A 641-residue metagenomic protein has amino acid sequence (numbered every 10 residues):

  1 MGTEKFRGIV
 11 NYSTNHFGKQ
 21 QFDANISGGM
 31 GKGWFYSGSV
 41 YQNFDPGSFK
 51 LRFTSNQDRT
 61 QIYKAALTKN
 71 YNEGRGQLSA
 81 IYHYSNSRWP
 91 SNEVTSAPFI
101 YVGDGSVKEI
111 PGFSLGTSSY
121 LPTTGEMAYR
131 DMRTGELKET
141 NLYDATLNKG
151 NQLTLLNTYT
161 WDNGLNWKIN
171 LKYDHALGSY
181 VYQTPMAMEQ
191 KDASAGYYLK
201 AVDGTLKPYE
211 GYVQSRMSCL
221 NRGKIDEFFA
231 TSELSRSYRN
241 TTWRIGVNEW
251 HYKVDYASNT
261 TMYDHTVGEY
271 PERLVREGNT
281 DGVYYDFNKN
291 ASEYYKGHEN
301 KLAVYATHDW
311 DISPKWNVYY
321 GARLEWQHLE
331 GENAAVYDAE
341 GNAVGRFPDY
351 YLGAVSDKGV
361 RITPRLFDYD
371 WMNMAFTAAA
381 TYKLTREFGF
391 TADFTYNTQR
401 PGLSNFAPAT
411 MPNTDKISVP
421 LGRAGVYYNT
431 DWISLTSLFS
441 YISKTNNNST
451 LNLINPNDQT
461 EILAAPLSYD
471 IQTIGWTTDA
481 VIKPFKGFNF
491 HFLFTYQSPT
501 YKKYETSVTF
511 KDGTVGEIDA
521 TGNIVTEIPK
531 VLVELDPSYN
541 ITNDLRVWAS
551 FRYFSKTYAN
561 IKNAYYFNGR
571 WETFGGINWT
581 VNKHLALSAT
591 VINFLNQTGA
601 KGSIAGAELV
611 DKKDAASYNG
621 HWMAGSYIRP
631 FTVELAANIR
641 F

Functional and structural regions predicted by a protein language model:
M1-Y63, K69-G76, T430: Outer-membrane beta-barrel translocator/receptor signature
Y12-G18, Q42-P46, Y71-E73, Y82-R88 (+12 more regions): Transmembrane beta-strands of outer-membrane beta-barrel pores
G33-Y36, E73-L78, G164-W167, N240-W243 (+8 more regions): Repeated loop/turn-to-beta-strand initiation elements of outer-membrane beta-barrel proteins
S55, T68-N70, Q77-T154, S179-C219 (+2 more regions): Acidic/polar loop-and-plug regions of large Gram-negative outer-membrane beta-barrel proteins
S91, T134-Y182, Q214-S258, N288-N317 (+10 more regions): Outer-membrane beta-barrel transmembrane strands
I225, S237, T242-Y252, A257-N259 (+7 more regions): Structural signature of Gram-negative outer-membrane beta-barrels, strongest in the C-terminal barrel of TonB-dependent
P314, W432-S434, L438-I561, K583-H584 (+1 more regions): Gram-negative outer-membrane beta-barrel transporters
F554-Y558, N578-F641: C-terminal beta-signal and adjacent terminal beta-strands/loops of Gram-negative outer-membrane beta-barrel proteins
